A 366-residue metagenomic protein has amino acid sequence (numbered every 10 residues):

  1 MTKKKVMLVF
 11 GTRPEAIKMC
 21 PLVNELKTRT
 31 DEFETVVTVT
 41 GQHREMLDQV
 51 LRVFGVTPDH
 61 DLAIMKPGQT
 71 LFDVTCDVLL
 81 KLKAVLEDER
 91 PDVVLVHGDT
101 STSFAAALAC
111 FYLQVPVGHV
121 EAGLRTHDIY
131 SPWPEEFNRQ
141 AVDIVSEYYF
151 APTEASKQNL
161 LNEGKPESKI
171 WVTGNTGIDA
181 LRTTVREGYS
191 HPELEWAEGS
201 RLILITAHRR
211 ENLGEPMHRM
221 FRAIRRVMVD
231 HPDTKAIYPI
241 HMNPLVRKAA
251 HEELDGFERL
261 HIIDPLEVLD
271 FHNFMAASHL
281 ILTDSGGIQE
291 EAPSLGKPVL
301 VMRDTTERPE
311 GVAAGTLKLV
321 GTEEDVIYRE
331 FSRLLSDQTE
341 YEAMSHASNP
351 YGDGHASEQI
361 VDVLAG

Functional and structural regions predicted by a protein language model:
M1-Y238, N243-G366: Nucleotide-activated sugar donor-binding and catalytic core shared by glycosyltransferases and related lipid-linked
